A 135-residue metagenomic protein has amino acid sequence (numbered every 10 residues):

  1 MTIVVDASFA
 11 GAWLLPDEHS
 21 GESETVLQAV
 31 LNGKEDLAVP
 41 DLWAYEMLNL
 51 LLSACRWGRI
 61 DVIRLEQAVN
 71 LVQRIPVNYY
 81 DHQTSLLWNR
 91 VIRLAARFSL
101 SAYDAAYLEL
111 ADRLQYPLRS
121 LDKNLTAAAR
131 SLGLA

Functional and structural regions predicted by a protein language model:
M1-L42, A54, G58-E66: Short, well-structured N-terminal submotif of metal-dependent ribonuclease cores
T2, Y80, L108-A135: Acidic, PIN/NYN-like endoribonuclease modules and their adjacent C-terminal/linker elements
A12-L14, L50, A128: Residues that scaffold the ATP/ADP-binding catalytic core of kinase and kinase-like folds
P40, Y103, L121: Replace "coordinates the UDP/GDP/TDP-sugar" with "coordinates nucleotide-activated sugar donors
D41-A44, R64-A96, E109: Acidic catalytic patch
M47: Entry/capping segment at the start of metal-dependent catalytic domains with acidic active-site entry clusters
I60-Q73, N124-S131: Membrane-interacting alpha-helical segments
